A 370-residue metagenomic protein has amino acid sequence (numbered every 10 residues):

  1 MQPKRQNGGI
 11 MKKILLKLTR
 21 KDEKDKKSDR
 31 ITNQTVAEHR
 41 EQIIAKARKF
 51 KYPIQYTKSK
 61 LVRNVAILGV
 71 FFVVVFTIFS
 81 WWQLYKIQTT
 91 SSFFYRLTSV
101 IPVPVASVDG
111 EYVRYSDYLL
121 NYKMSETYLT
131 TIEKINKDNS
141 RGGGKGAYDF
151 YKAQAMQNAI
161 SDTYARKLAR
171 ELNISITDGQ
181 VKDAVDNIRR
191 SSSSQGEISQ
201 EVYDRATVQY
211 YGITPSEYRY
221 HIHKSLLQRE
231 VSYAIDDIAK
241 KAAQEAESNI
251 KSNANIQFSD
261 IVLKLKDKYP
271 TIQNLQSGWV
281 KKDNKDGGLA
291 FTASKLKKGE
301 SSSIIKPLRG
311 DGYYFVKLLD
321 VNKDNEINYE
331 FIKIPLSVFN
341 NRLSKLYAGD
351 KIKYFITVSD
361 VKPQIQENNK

Functional and structural regions predicted by a protein language model:
Q2-A147, K295-K298, G310, V321 (+1 more regions): Short, low-structural-confidence N-terminal segments
S92-I213: N-terminal targeting/tethering segments
E111, Y118, K123, V181 (+6 more regions): Solvent-exposed coil/turn segments that connect beta secondary-structure elements in extracytoplasmic/periplasmic
S116, G146-T163, S175-K182, E217-R229 (+4 more regions): Soluble non-cytosolic domains of exported or imported proteins
E201-Y233, G287-P335: Proteostasis/folding factors centered on peptidyl-prolyl cis-trans isomerases
N249-T292, L319-N328: Peptidyl-prolyl cis-trans isomerase
Q276-G278, K282-G287, T292, L296-S302 (+2 more regions): Secreted/surface-exposed cysteine- and glycine-rich disulfide frameworks
